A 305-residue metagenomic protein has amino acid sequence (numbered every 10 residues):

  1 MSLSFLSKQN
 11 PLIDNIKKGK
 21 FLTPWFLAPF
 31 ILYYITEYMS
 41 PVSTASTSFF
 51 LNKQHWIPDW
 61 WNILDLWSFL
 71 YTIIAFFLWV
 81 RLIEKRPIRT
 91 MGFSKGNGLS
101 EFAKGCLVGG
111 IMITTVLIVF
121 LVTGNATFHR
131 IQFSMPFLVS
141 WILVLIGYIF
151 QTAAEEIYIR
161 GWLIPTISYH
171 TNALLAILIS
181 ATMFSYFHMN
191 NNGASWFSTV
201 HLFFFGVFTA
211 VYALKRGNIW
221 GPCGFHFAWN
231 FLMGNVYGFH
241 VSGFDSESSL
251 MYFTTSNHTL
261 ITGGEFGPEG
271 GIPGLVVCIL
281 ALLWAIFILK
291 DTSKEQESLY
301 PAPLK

Functional and structural regions predicted by a protein language model:
M1-I88, G234-K305: N-terminal, membrane-interfacial amphipathic/helix-forming hydrophobic leader that caps and precedes the first
S2-F5, S43-D65, R86-A154, I164-Y169 (+1 more regions): Juxtamembrane helix-loop-helix connectors linking adjacent transmembrane helices in multi-pass membrane enzymes
L22-L27, N62-I63, F102-L107, L138-I142 (+4 more regions): Hydrophobic alpha-helical transmembrane segments
L66-I74, L138-L145, A154, Y158 (+2 more regions): Membrane-embedded alpha-helical segments of multi-pass membrane proteins, especially the transmembrane helices
S68, V108, M183-F184, H201 (+1 more regions): Transmembrane alpha-helical core residues of multi-pass small-molecule transporters, especially secondary transporters
T114-V116, V144, Y148, N172-M189 (+1 more regions): Small-polar-interrupted transmembrane alpha-helices in polytopic inner-membrane proteins
A126-I131, F187-W196: Membrane-interface helix caps and helix-loop-helix hairpins in membrane proteins
A154-I179, V211-N218: Membrane-interface helix/loop boundary segments of multi-pass membrane proteins
